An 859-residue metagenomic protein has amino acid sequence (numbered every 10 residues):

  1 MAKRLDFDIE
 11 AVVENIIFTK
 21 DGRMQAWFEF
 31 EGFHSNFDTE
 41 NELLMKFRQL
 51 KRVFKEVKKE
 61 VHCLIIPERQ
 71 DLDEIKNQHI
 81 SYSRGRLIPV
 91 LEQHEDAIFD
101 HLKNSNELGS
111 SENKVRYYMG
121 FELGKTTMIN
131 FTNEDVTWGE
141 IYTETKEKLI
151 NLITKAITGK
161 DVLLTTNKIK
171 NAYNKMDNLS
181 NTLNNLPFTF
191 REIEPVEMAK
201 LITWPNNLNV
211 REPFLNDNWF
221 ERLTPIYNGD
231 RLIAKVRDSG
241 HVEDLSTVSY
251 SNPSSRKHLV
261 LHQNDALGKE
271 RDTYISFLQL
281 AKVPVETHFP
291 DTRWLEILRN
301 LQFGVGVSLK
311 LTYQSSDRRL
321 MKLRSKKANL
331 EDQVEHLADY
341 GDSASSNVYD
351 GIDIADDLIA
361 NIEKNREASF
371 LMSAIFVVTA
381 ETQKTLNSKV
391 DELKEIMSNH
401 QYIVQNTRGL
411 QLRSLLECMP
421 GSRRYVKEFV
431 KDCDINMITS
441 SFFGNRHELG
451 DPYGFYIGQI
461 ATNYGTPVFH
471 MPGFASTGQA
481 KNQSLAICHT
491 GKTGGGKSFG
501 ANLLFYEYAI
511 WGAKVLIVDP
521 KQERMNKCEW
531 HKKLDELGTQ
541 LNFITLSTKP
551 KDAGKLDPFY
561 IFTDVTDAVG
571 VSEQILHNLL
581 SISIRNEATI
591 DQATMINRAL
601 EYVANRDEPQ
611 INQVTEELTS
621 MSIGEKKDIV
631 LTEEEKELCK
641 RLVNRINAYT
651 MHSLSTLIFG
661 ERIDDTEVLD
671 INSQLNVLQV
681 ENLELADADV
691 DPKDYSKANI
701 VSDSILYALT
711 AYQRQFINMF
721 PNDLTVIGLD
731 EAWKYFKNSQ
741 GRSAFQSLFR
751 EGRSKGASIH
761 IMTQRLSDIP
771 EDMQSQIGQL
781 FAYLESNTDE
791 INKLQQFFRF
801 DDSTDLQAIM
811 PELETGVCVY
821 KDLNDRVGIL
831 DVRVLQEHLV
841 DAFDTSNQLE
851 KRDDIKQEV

Functional and structural regions predicted by a protein language model:
M1-K431: Extended, folded cores of ATP/NTP-driven motor/assembly subunits in large transport and secretion machines
V13-I16, F30-F33, E40, F47-F54 (+1 more regions): Glycine-rich phosphate-binding loop of nucleotide-binding enzymes
F33, E40-E60, R299-L301, Q314-M321 (+7 more regions): P-loop NTPase motor domains
K58-V61, V115, G512-A513, T539-L541 (+4 more regions): Short glycine-/polar-rich loops that comprise or flank the Walker A/P-loop and associated switch/sensor motifs
N106-S110, I561-P609, I769-V859: P-loop NTPase motor core of the ASCE superfamily
V334-H336, F474-F505, L516-M525, E529 (+4 more regions): Conserved P-loop NTPase motor cores
A461-V468, G473-K492, L504, I596-K627 (+1 more regions): Charge-patterned, long linear interaction tracts outside catalytic cores
